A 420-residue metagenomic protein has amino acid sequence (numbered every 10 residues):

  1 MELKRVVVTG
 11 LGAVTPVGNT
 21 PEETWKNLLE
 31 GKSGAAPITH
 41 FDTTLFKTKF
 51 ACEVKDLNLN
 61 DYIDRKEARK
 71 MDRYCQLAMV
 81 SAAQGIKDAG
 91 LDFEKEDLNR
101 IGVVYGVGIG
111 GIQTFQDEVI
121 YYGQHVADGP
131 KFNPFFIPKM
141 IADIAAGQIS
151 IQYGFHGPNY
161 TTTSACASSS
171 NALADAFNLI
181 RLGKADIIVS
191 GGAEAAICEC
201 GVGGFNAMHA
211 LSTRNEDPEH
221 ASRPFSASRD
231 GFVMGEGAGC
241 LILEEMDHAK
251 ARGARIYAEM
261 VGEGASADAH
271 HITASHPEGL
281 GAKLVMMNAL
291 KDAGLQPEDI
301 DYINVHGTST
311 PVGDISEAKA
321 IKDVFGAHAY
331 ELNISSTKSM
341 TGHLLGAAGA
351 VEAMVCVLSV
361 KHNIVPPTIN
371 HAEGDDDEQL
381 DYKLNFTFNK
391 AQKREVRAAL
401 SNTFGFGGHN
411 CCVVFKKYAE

Functional and structural regions predicted by a protein language model:
M1-E67, D247-E259, M354-I369, K416-E420: ACP-dependent fatty acid/polyketide chain-elongation machinery
M1-V8, K95-L98, A293-D299, Y330 (+1 more regions): Flexible, low-complexity linker/loop segments at domain and module junctions
R5-T9, A36, E216-A293, Y302 (+1 more regions): Condensing-enzyme catalytic core mediating Claisen C-C bond formation in acyl metabolism
V8, T24, K32-S164, A193-G204 (+1 more regions): Conserved beta-ketoacyl condensing-enzyme motif
G10, L28, A82, V103 (+10 more regions): Conserved small-residue
T39, K184-D230, E263-P277, G307-I315 (+1 more regions): Acyl-CoA/ACP chain-elongation machinery
A78-L91, A145, S150-Y153, P158-E194 (+3 more regions): Active-site-proximal alpha-helical scaffold in enzymes
G123-N133, A174, N178, E194-A251 (+2 more regions): Glycine-/small-residue-rich "gating" segment that lines the acyl/pantetheine channel and substrate pocket
